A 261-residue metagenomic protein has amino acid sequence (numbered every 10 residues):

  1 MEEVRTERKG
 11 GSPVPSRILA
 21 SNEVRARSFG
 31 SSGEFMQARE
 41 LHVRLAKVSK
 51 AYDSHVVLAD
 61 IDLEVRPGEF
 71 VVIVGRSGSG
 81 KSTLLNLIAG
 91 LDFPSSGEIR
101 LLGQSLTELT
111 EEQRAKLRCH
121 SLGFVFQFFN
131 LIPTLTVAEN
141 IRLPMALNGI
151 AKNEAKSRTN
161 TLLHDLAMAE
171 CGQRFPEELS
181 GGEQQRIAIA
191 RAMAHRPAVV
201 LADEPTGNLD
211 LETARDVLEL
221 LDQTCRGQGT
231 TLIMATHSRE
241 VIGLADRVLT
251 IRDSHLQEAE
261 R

Functional and structural regions predicted by a protein language model:
E2-S49, Q257-R261: ABC-family P-loop ATPase nucleotide-binding domain
L41-V43, V48-I251: ABC family nucleotide-binding domain
V248-E260: H-loop (His-switch) and adjacent beta-strand-loop-beta switch element of ABC-type ATPase nucleotide-binding domains
